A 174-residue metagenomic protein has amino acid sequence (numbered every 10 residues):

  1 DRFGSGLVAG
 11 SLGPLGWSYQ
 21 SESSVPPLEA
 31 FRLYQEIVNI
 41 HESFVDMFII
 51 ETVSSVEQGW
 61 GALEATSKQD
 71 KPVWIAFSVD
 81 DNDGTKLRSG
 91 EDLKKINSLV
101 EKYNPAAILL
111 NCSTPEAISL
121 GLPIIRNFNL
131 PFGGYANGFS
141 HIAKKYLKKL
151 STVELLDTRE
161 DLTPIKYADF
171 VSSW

Functional and structural regions predicted by a protein language model:
D1-W174: Domain-level signal for soluble alpha/beta catalytic cores
